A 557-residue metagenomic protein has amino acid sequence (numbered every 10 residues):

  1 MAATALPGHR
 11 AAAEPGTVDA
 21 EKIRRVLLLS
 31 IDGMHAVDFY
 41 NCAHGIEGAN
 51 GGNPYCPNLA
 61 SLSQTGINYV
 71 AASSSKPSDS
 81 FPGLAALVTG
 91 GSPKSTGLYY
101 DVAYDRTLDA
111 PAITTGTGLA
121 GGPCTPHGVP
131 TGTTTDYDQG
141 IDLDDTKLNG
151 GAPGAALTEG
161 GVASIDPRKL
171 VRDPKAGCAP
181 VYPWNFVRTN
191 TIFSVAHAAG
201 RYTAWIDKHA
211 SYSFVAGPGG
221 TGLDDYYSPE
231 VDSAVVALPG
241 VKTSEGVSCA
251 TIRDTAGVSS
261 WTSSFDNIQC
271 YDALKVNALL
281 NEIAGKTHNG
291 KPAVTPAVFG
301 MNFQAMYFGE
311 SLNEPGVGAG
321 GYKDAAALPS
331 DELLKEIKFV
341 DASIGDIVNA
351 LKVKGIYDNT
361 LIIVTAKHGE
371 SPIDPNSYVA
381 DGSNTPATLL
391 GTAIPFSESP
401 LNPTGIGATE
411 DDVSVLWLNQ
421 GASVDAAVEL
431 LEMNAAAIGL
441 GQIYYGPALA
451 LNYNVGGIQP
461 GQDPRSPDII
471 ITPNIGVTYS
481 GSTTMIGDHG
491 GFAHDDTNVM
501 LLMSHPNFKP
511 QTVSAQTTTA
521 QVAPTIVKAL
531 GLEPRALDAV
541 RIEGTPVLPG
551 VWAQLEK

Functional and structural regions predicted by a protein language model:
K22-L27, T65-Y69, S95, L119-P123 (+10 more regions): Loop/turn elements at helix/coil->beta-strand transitions in domains of secreted/extracellular proteins
F39-G97, V102, Y202-W205: Short, structured active-site-proximal loop/turn typified by the sulfatase FGly-forming signature C/S-X-P-X-R
Y69-V88, I206-A216, N302-Q304, V540-V547: Short, solvent-exposed turn/loop segments enriched in Gly/Ser/Thr/Pro and often Arg
H127-T133, Y137-G246, L537: Catalytic-site neighborhoods of secreted/periplasmic enzymes that process anionic sulfate/phosphate groups
E159-R172, N185-N190, E398-T525, A529: Active-site neighborhoods of enzymes that stabilize oxyanions during catalysis
H209-A210, F214-D225, T287-F339, N376-Y378: Active-site His/acidic residue clusters
F339-D381, N452, I526: Metal-dependent active-site segment of extracytoplasmic phospho-/sulfohydrolases and closely related
N359, I363-G421: Acidic/histidine-rich catalytic neighborhood
